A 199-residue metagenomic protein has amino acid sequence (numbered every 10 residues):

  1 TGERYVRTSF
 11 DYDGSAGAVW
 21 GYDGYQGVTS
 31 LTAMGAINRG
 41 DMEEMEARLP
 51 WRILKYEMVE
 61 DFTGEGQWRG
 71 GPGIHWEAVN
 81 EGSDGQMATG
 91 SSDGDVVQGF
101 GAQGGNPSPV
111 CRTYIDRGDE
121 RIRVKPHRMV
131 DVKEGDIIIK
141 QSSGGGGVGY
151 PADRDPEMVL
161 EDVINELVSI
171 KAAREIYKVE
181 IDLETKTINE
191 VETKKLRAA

Functional and structural regions predicted by a protein language model:
T1-A199: Glycine/proline-enriched, intrinsically flexible loops and inter-domain linkers
